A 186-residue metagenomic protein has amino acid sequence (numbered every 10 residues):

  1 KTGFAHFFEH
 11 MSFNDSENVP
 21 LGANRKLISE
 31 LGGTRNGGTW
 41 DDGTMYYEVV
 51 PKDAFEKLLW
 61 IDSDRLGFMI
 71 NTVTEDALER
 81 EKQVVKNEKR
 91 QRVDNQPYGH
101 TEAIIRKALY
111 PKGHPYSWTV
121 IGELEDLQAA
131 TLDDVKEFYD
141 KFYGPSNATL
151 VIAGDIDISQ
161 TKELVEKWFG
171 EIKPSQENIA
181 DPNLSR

Functional and structural regions predicted by a protein language model:
K1-V49, S117-I121: M16/MPP (pitrilysin/insulinase) zinc-metallopeptidase core fold and M16-derived inactive scaffolds
H6-F8, Y46, D62, V85 (+3 more regions): Buried hydrophobic packing residues in well-ordered domains
N14-S16, L58-I61, R65, M69 (+2 more regions): Scaffold signal of the M16-like zinc-metallopeptidase fold and its non-catalytic homologs
D15-N18, V49-E81: M16/insulysin-pitrilysin zinc metalloprotease superfamily fold
G38-E48, D76, R80-E88, Q96-A103 (+2 more regions): Short, structured secondary-structure elements that scaffold catalytic or ligand/cofactor-binding regions
G43-Y47, K86, G122-L124, T149-D157: Conserved short loop/turn motifs at secondary-structure junctions
I70, T149-R186: An aromatic/glycine/proline-enriched structural segment found at the starts of mature extracellular/organellar domains
V84-R92, N183-R186: Short, conserved secondary-structure transition motifs
